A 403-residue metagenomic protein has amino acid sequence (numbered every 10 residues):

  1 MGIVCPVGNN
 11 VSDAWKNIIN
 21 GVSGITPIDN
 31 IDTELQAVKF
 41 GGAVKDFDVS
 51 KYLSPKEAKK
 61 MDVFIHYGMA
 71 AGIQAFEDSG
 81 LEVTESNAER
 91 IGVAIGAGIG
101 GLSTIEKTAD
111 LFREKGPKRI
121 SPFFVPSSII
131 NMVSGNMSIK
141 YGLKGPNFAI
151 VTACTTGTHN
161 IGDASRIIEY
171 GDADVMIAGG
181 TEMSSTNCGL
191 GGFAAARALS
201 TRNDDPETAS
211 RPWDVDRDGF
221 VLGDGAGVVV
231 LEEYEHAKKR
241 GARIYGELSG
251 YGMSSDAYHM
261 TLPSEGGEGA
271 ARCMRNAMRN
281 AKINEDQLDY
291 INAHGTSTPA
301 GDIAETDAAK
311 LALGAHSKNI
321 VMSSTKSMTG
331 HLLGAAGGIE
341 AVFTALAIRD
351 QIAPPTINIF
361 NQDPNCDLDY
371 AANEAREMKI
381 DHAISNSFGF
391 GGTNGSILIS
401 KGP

Functional and structural regions predicted by a protein language model:
M1-E57, S79, E235-Y245, V342-T356 (+1 more regions): ACP-dependent fatty acid/polyketide chain-elongation machinery
I18, G72, V93, M137 (+9 more regions): Conserved small-residue
V22-T26, D204-A281, D289-Y290, I359: Condensing-enzyme catalytic core mediating Claisen C-C bond formation in acyl metabolism
T26-A70, F76, G100-D163, D172 (+2 more regions): Conserved catalytic cysteine-centered active-site region of acyl-thioester-dependent Claisen-condensing enzymes
D29, D172-D218, Y251-E265, G295-D302 (+1 more regions): Acyl-CoA/ACP chain-elongation machinery
I65-A97: Feature captures the FAD/FMN-dependent oxidoreductase FAD-binding
G68-S79, V133, N160, E232-E233 (+5 more regions): Short, well-ordered amphipathic alpha-helical segments that serve as non-catalytic structural scaffolds within diverse
E85-A88, A281-Q287, A315-K318, D367-P403: Flexible, low-complexity linker/loop segments at domain and module junctions
